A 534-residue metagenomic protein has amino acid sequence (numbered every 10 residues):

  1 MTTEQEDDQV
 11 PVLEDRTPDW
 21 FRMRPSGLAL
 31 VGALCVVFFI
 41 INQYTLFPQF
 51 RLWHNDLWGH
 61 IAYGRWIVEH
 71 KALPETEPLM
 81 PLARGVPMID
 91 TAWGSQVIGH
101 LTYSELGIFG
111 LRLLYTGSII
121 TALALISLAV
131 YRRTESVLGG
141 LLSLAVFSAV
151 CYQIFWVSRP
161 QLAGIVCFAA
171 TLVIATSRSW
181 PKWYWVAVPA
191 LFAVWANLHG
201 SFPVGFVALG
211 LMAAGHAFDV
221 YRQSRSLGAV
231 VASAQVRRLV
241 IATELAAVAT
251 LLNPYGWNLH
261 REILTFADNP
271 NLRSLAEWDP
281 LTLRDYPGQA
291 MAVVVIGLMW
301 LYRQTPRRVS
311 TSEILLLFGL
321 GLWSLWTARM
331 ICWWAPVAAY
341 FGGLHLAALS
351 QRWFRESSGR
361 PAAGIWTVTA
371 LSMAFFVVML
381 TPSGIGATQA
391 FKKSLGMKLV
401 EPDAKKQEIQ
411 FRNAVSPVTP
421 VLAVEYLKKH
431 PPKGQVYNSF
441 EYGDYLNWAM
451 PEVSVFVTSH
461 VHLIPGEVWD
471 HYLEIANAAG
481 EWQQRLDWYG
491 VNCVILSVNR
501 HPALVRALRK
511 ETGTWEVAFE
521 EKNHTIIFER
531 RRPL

Functional and structural regions predicted by a protein language model:
V68, G200-R307, A335, F341: Transmembrane catalytic cores of multi-pass membrane glycosyltransferases and polysaccharide-assembly enzymes
L113-R133: Transmembrane-helix motifs of polytopic, lipid-linked glycan transferases
I126-V150: Transmembrane-helix signature of polytopic, membrane-embedded enzymes that assemble or transfer cell-envelope glycans
S148-Y152, W185-G200, L245-A249, F318-S324: Membrane-interface alpha helices of multi-pass inner-membrane proteins
A169-W185, L298-P306: Membrane-interface transmembrane helices that cradle and orient dolichyl/undecaprenyl
S177-A193, R237-I241, T311-F318: Short hydrophobic alpha-helices at membrane interfaces in multi-pass membrane enzymes
S358-K429, G443, L473, N477: Membrane-proximal, lumen/periplasm-facing interface regions of secretory-pathway glyco- and lipid-modifying enzymes
E425-G466, D487, N492-S497, I527-F528: Short periplasmic/luminal acceptor-recognition loop of GT-C membrane glycosyltransferases, typified by
